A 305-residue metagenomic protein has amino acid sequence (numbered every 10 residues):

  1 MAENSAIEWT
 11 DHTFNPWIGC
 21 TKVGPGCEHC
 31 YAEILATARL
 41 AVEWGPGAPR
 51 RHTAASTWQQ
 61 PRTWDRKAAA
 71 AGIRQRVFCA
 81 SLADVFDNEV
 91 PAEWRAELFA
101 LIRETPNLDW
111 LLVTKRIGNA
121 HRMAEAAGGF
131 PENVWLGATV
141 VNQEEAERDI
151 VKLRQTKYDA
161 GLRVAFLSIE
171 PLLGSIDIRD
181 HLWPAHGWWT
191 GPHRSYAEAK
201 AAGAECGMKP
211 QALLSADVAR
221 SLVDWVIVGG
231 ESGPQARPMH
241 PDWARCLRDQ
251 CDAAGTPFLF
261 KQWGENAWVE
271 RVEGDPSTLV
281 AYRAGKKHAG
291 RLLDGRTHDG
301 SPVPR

Functional and structural regions predicted by a protein language model:
M1-I18, K22, A36-V42, Q155-Y158 (+2 more regions): Auxiliary Fe-S-binding modules of radical SAM enzymes
A2-V23, E28-V134, Q143-E145, Y158-D159 (+5 more regions): Conserved Radical SAM active-site core
V77, W110, V134-A138, A165-I169 (+2 more regions): Hydrophobic faces of well-ordered beta-strands that scaffold small-molecule active sites in alpha/beta enzyme cores
L82-D84, K115-I117, T139-Q143, E170-G174 (+2 more regions): Active-site beta-loop-alpha junctions enriched in small/polar residues
E89, V141-R148, Q235-D242: Conserved non-cysteine loop/helix-boundary elements of the Radical SAM core domain that shape
L98-F99, I150, A244-R248: Generic structural signal for well-ordered alpha-helices, preferentially at hydrophobic/aromatic core positions
H121, E145-R148, S175-I178, Q235-A236 (+1 more regions): Short acidic/glycine-rich loop or secondary-structure boundary segments that cap or lie
A146, A160-L167: Short, structured loop/turn "capping" segments at alpha-beta junctions
